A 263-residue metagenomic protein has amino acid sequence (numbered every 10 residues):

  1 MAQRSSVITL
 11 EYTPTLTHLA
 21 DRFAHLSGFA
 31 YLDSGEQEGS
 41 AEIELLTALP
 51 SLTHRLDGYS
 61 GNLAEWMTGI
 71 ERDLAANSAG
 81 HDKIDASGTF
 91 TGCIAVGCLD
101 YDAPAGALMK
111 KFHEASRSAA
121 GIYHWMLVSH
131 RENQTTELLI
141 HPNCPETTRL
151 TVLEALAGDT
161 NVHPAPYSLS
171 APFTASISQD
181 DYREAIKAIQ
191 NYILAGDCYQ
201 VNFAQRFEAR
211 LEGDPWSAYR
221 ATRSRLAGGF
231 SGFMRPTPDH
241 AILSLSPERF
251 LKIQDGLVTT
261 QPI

Functional and structural regions predicted by a protein language model:
M1-I263: Extended alpha-helical targeting/anchoring segments, especially N-terminal organellar/secretory targeting helices
